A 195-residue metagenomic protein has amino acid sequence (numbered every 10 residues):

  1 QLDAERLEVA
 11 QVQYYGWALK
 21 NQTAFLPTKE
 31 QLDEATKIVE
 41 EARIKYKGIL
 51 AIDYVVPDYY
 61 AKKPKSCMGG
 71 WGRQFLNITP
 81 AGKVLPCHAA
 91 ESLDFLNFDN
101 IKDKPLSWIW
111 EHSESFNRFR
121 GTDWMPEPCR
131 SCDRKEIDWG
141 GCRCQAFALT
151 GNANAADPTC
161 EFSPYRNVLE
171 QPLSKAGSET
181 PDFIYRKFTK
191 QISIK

Functional and structural regions predicted by a protein language model:
Q1-W71, F75-V84, A89-K104: Radical SAM enzyme [4Fe-4S]-AdoMet core and its adjacent flexible, acidic and glycine-rich loops/tails across
E91-K195: Flexible mid-to-C-terminal extensions adjoining Fe-S/redox cofactors in radical SAM and related proteins
